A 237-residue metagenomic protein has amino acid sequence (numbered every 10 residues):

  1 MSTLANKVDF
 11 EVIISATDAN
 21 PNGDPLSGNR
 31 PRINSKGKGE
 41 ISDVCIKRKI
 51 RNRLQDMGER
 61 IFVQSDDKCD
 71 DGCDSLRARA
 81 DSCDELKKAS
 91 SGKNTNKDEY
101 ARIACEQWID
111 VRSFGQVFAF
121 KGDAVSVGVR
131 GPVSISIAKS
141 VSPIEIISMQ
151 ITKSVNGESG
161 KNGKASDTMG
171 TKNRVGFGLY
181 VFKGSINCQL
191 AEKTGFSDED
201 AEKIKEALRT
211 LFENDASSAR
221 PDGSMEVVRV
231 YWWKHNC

Functional and structural regions predicted by a protein language model:
M1-V44, R48-C237: Basic polyanion-binding and macromolecular-assembly surfaces
